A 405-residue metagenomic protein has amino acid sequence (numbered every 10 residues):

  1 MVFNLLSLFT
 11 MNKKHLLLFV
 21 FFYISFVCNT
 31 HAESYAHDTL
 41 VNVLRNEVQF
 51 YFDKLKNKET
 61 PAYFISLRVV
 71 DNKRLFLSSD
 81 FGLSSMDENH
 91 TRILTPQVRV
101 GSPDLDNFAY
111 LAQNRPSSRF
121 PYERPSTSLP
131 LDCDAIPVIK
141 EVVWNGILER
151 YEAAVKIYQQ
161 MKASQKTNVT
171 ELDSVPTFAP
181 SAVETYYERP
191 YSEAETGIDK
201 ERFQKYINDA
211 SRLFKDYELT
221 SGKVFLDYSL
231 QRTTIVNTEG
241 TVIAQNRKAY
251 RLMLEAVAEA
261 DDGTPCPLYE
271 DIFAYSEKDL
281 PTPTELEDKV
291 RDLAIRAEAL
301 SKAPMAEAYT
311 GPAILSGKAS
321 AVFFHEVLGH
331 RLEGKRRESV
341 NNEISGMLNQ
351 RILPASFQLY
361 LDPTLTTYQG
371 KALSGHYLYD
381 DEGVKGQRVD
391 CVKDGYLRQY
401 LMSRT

Functional and structural regions predicted by a protein language model:
M1-N12: N-terminal secretory signal peptides that target proteins for export/translocation
N4, F26-N29: Intrinsic disorder/low-complexity segments, especially N-terminal tails and targeting/processing regions
N12-K13, L286: Structural motif marking the loop-to-transmembrane transition
L16-L17, F50: Intrinsically disordered, low-complexity segments enriched in glycine/proline and serine/threonine
L18-F26: Bacterial N-terminal signal peptides
H31-Y379, V384-Q387, K393-D394: Active-site bordering "gate/hinge" segments that shape substrate access to catalytic or cofactor-binding pockets
Y396-T405: C-terminal, non-catalytic macromolecule-binding modules
